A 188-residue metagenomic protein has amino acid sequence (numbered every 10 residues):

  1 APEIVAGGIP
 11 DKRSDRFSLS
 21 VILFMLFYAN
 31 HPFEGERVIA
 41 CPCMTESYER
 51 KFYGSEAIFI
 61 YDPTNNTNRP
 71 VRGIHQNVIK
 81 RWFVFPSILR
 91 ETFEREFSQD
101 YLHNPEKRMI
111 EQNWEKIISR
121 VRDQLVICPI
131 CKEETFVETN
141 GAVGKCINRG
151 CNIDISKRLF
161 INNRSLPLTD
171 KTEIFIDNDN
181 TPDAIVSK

Functional and structural regions predicted by a protein language model:
A1-I9: Protein kinase subdomain VIII
P10-F17, I22-R90: Conserved C-lobe activation region of Hanks-type protein kinase-like domains
T92-L125: Terminal C-lobe "cap" of eukaryotic-type protein kinase domains
C128-C131, V143-R149: Short cysteine-rich clusters marking metal-coordination/redox-active sites
V137-A142, C151-I153: C-terminal intrinsically disordered, low-complexity extensions immediately downstream of enzyme catalytic cores
R149-N162: Short Cys/His-rich micro-motifs in 6-15 aa windows
N180-K188: Forkhead-associated
